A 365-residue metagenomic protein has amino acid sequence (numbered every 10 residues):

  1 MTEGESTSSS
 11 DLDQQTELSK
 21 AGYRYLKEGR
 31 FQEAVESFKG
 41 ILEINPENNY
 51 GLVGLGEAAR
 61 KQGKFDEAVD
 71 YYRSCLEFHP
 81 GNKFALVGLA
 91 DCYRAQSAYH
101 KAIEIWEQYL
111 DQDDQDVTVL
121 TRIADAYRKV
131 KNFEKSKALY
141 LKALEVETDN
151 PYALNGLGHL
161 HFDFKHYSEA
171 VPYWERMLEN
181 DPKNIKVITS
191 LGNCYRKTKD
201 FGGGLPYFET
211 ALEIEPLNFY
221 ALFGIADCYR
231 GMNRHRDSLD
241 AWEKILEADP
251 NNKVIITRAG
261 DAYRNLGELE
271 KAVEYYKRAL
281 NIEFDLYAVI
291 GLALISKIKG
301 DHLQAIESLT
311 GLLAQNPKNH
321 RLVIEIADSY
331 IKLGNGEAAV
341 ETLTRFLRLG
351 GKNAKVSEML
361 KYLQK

Functional and structural regions predicted by a protein language model:
S10, I44, F78, Q112-D113 (+7 more regions): Structural marker of alpha-solenoid helical repeat scaffolds
Q14, N48, N82, D116 (+7 more regions): Residue-level recognition of tetratricopeptide repeat
E17, G51, A85, V119 (+7 more regions): TPR alpha-solenoid repeat register
K27-E28, K61, A95, K129 (+7 more regions): Register position in tetratricopeptide repeats
